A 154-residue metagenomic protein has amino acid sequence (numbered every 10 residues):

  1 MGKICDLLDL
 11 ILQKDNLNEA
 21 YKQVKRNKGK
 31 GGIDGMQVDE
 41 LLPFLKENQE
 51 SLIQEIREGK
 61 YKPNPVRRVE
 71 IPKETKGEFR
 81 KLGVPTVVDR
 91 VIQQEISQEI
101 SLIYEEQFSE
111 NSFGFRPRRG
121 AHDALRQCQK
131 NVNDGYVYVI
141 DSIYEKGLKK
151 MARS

Functional and structural regions predicted by a protein language model:
M1-K46: Non-catalytic, polymerase-adjacent accessory regions of viral genome-replication enzymes
Y21-K22, S97-S101, E105, Q129-N133: Amphipathic, well-packed alpha-helical segments that form the structural scaffold of globular domains
K30-Q37, H122-S154: Conserved catalytic palm subdomain of right-hand nucleotidyl-transferase polymerases, strongest for RNA-directed enzymes
D34, Q49, I92-Q93, S97 (+1 more regions): Hydrophobic face of alpha-helices
E40-P65: Amphipathic alpha-helical blocks
Y61, V84-V87, F115-R119, G147-K149: Conserved, non-catalytic sequence blocks in retroelement Pol enzymes and Pol-derived host proteins
I71-P72: Alpha-helical transmembrane segments and immediately membrane-proximal extracytoplasmic
F79-F108: Conserved pre-motif C helix in the palm subdomain of viral-like polymerases
